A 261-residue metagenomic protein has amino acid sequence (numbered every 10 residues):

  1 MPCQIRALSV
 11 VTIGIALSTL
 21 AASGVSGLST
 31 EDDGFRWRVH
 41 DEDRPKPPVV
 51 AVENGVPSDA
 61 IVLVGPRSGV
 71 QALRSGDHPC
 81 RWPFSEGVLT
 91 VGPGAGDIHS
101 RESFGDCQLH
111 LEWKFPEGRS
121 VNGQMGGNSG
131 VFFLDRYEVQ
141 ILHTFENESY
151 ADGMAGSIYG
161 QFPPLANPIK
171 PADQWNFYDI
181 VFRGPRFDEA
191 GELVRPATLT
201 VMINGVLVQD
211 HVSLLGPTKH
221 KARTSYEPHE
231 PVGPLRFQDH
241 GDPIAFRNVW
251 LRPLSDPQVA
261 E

Functional and structural regions predicted by a protein language model:
M1-I5: N-terminal secretory signal peptides that target proteins for export/translocation
A7-S9, P47: Sequence-pattern detector for short linear motifs and compositional/periodic biases rather than a specific fold
S9-L20: Bacterial N-terminal signal peptides
A22-E261: Carbohydrate-interacting regions of secretory-pathway proteins
